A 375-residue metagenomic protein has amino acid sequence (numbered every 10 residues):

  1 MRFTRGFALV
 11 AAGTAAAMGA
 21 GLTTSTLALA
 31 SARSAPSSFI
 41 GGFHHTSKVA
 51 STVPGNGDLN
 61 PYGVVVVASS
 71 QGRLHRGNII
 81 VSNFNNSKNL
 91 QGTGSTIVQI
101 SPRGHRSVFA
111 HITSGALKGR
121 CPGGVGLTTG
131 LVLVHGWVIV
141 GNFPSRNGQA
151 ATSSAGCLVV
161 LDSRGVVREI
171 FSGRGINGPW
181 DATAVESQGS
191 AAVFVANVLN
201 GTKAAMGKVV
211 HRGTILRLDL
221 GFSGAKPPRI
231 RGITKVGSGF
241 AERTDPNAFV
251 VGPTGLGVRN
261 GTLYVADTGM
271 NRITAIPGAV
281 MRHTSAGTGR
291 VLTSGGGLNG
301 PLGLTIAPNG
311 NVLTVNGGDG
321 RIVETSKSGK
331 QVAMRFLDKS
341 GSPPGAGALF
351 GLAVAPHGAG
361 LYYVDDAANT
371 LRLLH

Functional and structural regions predicted by a protein language model:
R2-A30: Secretory targeting and sorting signals
A35-G57, Q99-V125, C157-W180, G221-A248 (+2 more regions): Surface-exposed loop and turn segments in beta-propeller and other repeat-based domains that flank or scaffold
H45, S69-R76, S82-A110, A150 (+1 more regions): Beta-propeller domains
V53-G77, G92, S114-V138, F143-P144 (+6 more regions): Beta-rich, blade/repeat-based domains predominating in secreted/periplasmic proteins but also intracellular
F84-N86, F143-S145, S153, S187 (+8 more regions): Short loop/turn segments immediately following the C-termini of beta-strands
G94, R103, A155, R164 (+6 more regions): Surface-exposed loop/turn positions within WD40 beta-propeller blades
S95-V98, G156-V159, G207, H211-L216 (+3 more regions): A short loop-to-beta-strand structural motif that recurs across blades of beta-propeller domains
T262-Y264, T268-R272, V291-F336: Loop/turn-rich, solvent-exposed surfaces of beta-rich toroidal or solenoidal domains
